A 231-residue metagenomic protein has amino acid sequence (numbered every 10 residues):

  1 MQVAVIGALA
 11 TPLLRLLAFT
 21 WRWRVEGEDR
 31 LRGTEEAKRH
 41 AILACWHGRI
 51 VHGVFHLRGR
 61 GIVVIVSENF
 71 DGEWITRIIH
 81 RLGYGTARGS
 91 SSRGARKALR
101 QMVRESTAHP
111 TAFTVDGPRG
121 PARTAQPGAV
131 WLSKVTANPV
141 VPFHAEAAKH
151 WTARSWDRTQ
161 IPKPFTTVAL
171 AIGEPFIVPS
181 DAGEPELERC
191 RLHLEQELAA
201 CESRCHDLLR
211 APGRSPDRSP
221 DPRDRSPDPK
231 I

Functional and structural regions predicted by a protein language model:
M1-G59, T76, H193-R218, P222 (+1 more regions): Membrane-anchoring hydrophobic helices of lipid-metabolizing enzymes
V3, E73-W74, A87-R88, A145 (+6 more regions): Conserved functional hotspots at enzyme active or ligand-binding sites that engage polyanionic ligands
A18-W23, I42, R88-R93, P118-R119: Short, flexible loop segments at the rims of nucleotide/cofactor-binding pockets, characterized by
R30, K97-Q101, E186: Short acidic active-site motifs
H40-R93, K97, T136, T152-A153: Catalytic core of membrane glycerolipid acyltransferases/transacylases, capturing the structured, soluble-facing
S67-N69, D116, A145-E146: Cofactor-binding loop segments of dinucleotide-utilizing enzymes, especially the Rossmann-like FAD- and NAD(P)+-binding
G89, L99-T136, L194: Catalytic-site beta-strand/loop segments enriched in glycine and acidic/polar residues
A125-E184: A cross-family acyltransferase "interaction/gating" segment
